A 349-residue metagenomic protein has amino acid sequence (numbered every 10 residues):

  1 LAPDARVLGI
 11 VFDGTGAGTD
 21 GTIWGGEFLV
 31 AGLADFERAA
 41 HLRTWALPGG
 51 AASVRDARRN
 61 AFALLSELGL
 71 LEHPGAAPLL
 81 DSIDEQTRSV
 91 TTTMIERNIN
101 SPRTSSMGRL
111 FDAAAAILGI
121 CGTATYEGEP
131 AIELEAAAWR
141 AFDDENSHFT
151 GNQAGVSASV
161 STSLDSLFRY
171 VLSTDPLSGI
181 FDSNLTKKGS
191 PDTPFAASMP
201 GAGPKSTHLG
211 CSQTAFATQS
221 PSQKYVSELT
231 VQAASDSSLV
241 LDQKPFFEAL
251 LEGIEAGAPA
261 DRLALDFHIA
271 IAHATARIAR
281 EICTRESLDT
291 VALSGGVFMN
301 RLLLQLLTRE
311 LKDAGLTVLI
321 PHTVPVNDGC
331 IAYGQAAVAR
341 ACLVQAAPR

Functional and structural regions predicted by a protein language model:
L1-E67, L71-G75, E96, S101-S105 (+4 more regions): Active-site histidine-anchored catalytic micro-motif
L1-G9, A270, R277, E310-K312 (+1 more regions): N-terminal small/polar loop signature for handling phosphorylated ligands or for N-terminal nucleophile
A63-N184, S222-L288, L302-R309: A contiguous, well-structured pocket-lining segment that forms one wall/lid of small-molecule binding clefts in soluble
P74-L80, A336-R349: Acidic, glycine/GT-rich loop-and beta-edge segments that sit at the periphery of enzyme/chaperone cores
N146, K187-G189, K205-S206, T214 (+1 more regions): Polybasic, lysine-rich low-complexity intrinsically disordered segments
D289-V291, R301, L307-I331: Conserved phosphate-binding/catalytic loops in two-lobed NTP-binding clefts
